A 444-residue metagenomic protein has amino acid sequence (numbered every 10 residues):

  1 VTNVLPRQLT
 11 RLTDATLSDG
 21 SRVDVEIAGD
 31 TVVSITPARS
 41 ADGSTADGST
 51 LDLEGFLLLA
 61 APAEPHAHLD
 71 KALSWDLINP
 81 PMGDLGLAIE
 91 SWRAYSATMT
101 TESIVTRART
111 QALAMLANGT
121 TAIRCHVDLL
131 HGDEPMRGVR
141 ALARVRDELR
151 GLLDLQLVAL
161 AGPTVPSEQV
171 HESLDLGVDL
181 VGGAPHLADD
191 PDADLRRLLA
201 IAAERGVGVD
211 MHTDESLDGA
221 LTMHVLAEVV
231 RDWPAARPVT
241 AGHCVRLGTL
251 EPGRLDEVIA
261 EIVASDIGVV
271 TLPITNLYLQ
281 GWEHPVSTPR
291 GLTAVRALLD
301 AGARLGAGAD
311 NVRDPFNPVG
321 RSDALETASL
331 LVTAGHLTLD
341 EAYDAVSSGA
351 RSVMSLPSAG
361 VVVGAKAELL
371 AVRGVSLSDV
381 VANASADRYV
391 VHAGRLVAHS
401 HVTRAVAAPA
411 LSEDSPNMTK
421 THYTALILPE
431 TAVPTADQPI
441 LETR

Functional and structural regions predicted by a protein language model:
V1-S44, L377, E430, P434-R444: N-terminal metal-binding scaffold of metallo-dependent hydrolase/deaminase domains
T2-T13, D42-G83, L87, R444: Replace "His-x-His-based motif
D30, G55, H66, G119 (+10 more regions): Divalent metal-coordination and catalytic microenvironments
A72-I104, G177-V178, R205, T222-V245 (+3 more regions): Active-site gating loops and adjacent loop-to-helix segments of metal-dependent hydrolytic enzymes
W75-H126, G132-E148: Alpha-helical scaffold segments that flank or form the walls of functional sites
R137-E148, V165-G268, P285-G306, A359: Histidine/acidic residue-rich metal-binding segments in metalloenzymes
G208, V229-V239, P289-G374: His/Asp/Glu-enriched, well-ordered alpha-helical/loop segment that forms or immediately abuts the divalent-metal
S348, V363-T419, L426, L441: C-terminal cap of metal-dependent C-N hydrolases
